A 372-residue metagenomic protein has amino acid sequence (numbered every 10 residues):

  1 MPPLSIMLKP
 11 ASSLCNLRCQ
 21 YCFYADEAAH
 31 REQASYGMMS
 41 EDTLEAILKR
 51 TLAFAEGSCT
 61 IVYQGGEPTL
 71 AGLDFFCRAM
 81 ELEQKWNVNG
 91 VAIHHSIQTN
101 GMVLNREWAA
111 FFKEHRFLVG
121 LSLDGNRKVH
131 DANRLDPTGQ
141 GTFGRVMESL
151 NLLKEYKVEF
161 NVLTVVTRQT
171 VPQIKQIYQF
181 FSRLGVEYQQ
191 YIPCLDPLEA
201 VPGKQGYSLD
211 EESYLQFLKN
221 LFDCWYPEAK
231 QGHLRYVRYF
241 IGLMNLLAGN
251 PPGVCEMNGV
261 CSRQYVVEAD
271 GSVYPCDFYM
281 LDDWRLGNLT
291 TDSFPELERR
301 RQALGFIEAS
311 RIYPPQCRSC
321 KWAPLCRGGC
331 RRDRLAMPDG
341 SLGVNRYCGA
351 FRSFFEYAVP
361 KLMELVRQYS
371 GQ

Functional and structural regions predicted by a protein language model:
P2-D42: Canonical Radical SAM [4Fe-4S] cluster-binding loop centered on the CxxxCxxC motif and its immediate flanking residues
I6-L8, T60-G66, H94-T99, V237-F240: Extended hydrophobic secondary-structure segments that form protein cores and membrane-embedded regions
A11-R18, E67-L70, C261, C317-S319 (+1 more regions): Cysteine-centered iron-sulfur cluster-binding motifs in ferredoxin-type domains/subunits of redox enzymes
Q33-M38, A132-Q140, Q205-S208, M337: Short glycine-enriched, charge-decorated loop/helix-capping segments at active-site entrances that position
L44-K49, A53-V62, A71-C194: Radical SAM/AdoMet-radical enzyme domain recognition
D136-G144, N151, E155-E256, V260 (+2 more regions): Radical SAM enzyme [4Fe-4S]-AdoMet core and its adjacent flexible, acidic and glycine-rich loops/tails across
M280-Q372: Flexible mid-to-C-terminal extensions adjoining Fe-S/redox cofactors in radical SAM and related proteins
